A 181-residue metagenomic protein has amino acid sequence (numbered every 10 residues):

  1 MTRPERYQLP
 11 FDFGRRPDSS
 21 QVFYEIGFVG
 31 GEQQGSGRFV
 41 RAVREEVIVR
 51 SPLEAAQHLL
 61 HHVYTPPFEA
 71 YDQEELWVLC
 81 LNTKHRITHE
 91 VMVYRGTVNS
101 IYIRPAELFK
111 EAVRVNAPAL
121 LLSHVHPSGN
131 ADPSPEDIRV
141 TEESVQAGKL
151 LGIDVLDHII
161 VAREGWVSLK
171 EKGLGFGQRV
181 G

Functional and structural regions predicted by a protein language model:
M1-V115, I138-D154, E164-G181: N-terminal beta-strand/alpha-helix entry module and adjacent surface of metal-dependent catalytic domains
V91, L120-H126: Short beta-strands and strand-loop turn motifs
S128-D132: Short, solvent-exposed loop/turn segments at secondary-structure junctions
D157: Beta-strand-loop-alpha "switch" segments that mediate conformational coupling across diverse proteins
I160-A162: Nucleic-acid nuclease catalytic cores
